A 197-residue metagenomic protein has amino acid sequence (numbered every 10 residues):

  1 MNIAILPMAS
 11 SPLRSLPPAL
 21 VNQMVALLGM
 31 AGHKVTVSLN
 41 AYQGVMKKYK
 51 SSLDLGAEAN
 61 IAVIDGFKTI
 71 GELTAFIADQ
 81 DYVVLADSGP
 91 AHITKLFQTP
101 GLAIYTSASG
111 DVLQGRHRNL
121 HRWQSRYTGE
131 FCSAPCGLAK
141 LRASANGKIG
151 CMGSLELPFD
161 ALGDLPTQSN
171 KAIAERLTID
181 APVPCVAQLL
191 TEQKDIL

Functional and structural regions predicted by a protein language model:
M1, P18, V35-N40, A78-D79 (+3 more regions): N-terminal, helix-rich and Lys/Arg-enriched segments in bacterial and organellar proteins
M1-I3, A31-G32, A59-N60, L120-W123 (+2 more regions): Generic structural motif recognizing short loop/turn segments at the entrances and edges of beta-strands
M1-P12: Conserved donor-binding/catalytic core segment of Leloir-type glycosyltransferases
A9, S15-V112: Donor-binding and catalytic core of enzymes assembling or modifying cell-surface/extracellular glycoconjugates
H92-L197: Nucleotide-sugar donor-binding patch of glycosyltransferase catalytic domains
